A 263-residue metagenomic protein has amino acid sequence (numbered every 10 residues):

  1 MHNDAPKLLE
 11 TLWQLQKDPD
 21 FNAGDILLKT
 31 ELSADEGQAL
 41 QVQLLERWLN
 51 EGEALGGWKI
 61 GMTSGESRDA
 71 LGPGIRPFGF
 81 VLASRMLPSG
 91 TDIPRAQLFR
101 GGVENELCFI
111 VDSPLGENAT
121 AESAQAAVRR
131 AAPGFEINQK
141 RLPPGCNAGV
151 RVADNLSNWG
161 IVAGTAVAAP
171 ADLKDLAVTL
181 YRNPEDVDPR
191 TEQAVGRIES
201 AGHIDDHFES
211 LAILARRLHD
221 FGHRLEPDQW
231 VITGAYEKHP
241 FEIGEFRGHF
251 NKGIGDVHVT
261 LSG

Functional and structural regions predicted by a protein language model:
H2-D206, A212, P240-I243, R247 (+1 more regions): Catalytic-core "active-site belt" of small-molecule-metabolizing enzymes, emphasizing His/Asp/Glu-rich regions
H207-I243: A conserved acidic, glycine/proline-rich C-terminal tail/linker
R224, G248-H249: Hydrophobic, well-ordered secondary-structure scaffolds
